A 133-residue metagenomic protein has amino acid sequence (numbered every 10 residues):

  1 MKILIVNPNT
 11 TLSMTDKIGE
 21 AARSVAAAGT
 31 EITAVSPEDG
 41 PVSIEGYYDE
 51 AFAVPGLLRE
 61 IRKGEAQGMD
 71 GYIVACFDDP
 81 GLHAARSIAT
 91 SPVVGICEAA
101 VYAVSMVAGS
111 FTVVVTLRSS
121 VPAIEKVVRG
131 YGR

Functional and structural regions predicted by a protein language model:
M1-P55, T116-R133: N-terminal glycine-rich anion-binding loop in soluble enzyme alpha/beta folds
V54-G109, V113: Glycine/small-residue-rich loop that forms an oxyanion/phosphate-binding "nest" at active or ligand-binding sites
